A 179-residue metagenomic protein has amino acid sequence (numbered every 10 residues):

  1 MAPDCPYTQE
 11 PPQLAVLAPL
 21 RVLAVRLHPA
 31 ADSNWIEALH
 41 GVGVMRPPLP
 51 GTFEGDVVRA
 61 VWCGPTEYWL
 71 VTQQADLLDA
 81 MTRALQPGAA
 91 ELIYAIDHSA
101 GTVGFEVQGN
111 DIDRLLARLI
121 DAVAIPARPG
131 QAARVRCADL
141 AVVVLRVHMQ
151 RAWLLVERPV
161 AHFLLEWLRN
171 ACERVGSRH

Functional and structural regions predicted by a protein language model:
M1-H179: Basic, glycine/lysine-rich polyanion-binding surfaces/domains
